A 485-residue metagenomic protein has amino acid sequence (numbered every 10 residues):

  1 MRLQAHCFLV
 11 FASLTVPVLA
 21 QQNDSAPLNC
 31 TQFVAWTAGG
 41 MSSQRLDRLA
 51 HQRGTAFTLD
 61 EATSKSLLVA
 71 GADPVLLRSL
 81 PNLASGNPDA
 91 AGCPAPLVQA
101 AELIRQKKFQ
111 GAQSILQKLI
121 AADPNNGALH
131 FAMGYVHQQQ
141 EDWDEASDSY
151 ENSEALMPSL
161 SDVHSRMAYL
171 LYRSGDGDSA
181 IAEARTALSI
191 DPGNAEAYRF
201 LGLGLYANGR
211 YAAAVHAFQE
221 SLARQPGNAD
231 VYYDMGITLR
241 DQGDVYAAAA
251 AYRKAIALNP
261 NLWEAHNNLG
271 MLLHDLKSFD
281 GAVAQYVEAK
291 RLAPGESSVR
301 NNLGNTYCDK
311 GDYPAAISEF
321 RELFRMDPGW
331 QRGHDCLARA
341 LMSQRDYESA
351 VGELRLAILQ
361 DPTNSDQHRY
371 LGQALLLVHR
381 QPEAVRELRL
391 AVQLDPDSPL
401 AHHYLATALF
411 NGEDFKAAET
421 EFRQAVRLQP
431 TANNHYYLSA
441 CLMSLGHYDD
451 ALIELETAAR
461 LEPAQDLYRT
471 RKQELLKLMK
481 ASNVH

Functional and structural regions predicted by a protein language model:
H6-P17: Bacterial N-terminal signal peptides
A20-A121, A128, A132-Y135, Q139: General marker for long, soluble alpha-helical cores
C93, G127-A128, S161-D162, A195-E196 (+8 more regions): Helix-start (N-cap) detector for alpha-helical repeat units in TPR-like alpha-solenoids, especially tetratricopeptide
K107-S114, Q139-N152, R173-T186, A207-E220 (+10 more regions): Structural signature of tandem alpha-helical TPR/SEL1-like repeats, specifically the intra-repeat loop/turn
A122, L156, I190, R224 (+7 more regions): Structural marker of alpha-solenoid helical repeat scaffolds
S444, D450-H485: Terminal, low-structured helical/coil segments at or just beyond the last alpha-helical repeat
